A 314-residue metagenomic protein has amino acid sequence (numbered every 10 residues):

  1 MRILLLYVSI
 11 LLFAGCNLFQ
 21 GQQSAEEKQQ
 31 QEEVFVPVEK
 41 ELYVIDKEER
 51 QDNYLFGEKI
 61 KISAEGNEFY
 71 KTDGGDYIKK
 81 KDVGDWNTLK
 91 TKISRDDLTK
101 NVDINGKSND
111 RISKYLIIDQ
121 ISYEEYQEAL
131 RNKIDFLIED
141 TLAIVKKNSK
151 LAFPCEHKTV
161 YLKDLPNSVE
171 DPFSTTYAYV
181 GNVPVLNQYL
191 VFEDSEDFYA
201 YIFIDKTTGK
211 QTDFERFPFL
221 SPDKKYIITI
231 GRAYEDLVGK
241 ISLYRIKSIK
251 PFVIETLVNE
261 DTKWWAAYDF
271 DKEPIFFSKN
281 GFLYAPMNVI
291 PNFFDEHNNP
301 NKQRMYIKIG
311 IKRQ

Functional and structural regions predicted by a protein language model:
M1-L5: Positively charged n-region of N-terminal signal peptides that target proteins for export
A14-G15: C-terminal motif of bacterial Sec signal peptides marking the signal peptidase cleavage site
Q23-K71, K81-D82, K90, K158-S168: Beta-loop motif signature
Q23-Q29, F69-S113: Boundary regions of SH3-family modules and the immediately adjacent low-complexity/disordered segments in eukaryotic
N105-R111, L116, E124, S149-D171 (+3 more regions): Surface-exposed loop/turn elements that mediate protein-protein interactions on large endomembrane-trafficking
I144-V145, V180-L186, F217-T229, P274-L283: Blade-terminus and WD-like Trp-Asp/Gly-His loop motifs, strongest in beta-propeller folds
E170-N182, T212-L220, D261-F277: Conserved beta-propeller blade repeats
K225-D295: Short aromatic loop motif centered on NTY/YTY
